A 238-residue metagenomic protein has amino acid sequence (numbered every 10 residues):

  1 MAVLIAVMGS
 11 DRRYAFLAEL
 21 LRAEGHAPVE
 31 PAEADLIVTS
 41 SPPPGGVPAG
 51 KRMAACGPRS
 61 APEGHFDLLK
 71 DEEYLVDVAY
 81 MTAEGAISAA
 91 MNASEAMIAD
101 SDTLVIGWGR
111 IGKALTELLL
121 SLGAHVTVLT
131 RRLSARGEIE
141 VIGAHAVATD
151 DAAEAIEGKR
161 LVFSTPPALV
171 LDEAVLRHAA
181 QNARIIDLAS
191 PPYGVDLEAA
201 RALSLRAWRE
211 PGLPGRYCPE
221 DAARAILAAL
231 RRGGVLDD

Functional and structural regions predicted by a protein language model:
A2, V38-D100, A229-L230, L236: Glycine/serine-rich phosphate-binding loop and adjoining beta1-alpha1 elements at the start of nucleotide-handling
L4, A27-V29, E33-D35, K51 (+2 more regions): Residues at the starts of beta-strands that form the adenosine-phosphate
I5-F16, L21, A99-L120: Glycine-rich adenosine-cofactor-binding loop
D11, R131-L133, A189-P191: Residues in the short beta-alpha loop(s) of Rossmann-like NAD(P)-binding domains
L20-L36, P42-G45, A148: A short, well-structured beta->alpha microelement
E24-A32, L122-I142: NAD(P)-binding Rossmann-fold cofactor-contacting core
P42-A49, I139-G215: Rossmann-like adenosine-cofactor binding region
C56-E73, L188-V235: Rossmann-fold NAD(P)-binding glycine/threonine-rich loop
